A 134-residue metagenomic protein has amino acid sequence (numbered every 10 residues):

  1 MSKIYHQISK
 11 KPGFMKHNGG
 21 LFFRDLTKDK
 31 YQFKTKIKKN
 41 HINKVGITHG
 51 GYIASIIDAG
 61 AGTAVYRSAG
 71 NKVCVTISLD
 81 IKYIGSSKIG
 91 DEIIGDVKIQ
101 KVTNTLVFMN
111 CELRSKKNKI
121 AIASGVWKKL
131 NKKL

Functional and structural regions predicted by a protein language model:
M1-L134: Terminal targeting signals and extreme-terminal segments of soluble enzymes
